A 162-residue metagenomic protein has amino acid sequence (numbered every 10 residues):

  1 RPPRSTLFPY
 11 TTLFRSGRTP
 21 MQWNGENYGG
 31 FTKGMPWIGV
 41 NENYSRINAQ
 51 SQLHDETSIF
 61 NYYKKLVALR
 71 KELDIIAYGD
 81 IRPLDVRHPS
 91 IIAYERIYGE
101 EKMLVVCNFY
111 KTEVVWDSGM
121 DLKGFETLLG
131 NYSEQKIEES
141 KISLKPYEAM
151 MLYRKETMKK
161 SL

Functional and structural regions predicted by a protein language model:
R1-T12, L144-P146: Extracellular interaction modules
P2-S5, I97, K155, S161: Positively charged, low-complexity intrinsically disordered regions
P9-V115: Loop/helix patches that line or flank the sugar-binding groove of alpha-linked glycan CAZymes
L13, E138-L162: C-terminal beta-strand-rich structural cap/linker in extracellular carbohydrate-active enzymes
N24, L84, D117-G119, K145 (+1 more regions): A structural detector for beta-sheet-dominated domains
F31-I38, Q135-L144: Short, polar loop/linker segments at the starts of domains and inter-domain junctions
N43-Y44, N131-S133: Short helix/strand-capping connector loops at secondary-structure junctions
E113-Y132: Beta-strand-rich binding/interaction modules
